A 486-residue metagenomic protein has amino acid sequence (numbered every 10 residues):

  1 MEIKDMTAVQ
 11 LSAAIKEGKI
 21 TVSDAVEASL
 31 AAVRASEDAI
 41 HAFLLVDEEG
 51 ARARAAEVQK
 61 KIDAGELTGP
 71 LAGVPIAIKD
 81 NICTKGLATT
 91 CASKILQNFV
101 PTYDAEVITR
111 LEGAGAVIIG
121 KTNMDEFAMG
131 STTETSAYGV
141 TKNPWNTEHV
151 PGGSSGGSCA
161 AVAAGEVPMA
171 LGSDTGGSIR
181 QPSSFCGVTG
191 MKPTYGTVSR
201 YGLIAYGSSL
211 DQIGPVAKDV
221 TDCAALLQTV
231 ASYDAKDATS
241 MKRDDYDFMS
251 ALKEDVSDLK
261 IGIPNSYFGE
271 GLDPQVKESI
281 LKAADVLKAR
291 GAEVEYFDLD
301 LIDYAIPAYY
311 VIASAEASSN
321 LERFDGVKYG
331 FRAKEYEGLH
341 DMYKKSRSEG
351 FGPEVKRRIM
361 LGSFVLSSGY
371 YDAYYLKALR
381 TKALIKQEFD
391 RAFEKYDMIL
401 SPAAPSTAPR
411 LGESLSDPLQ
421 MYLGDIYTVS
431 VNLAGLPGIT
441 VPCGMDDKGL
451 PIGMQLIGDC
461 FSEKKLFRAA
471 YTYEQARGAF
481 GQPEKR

Functional and structural regions predicted by a protein language model:
M1-R52, A289-G291, Q482-R486: An N-terminal boundary/leader segment
A13, G269, L301-I302, D325-L433 (+1 more regions): Serine-dependent amide/ester hydrolase catalytic core
A25-S29, A308-Y309, V355-S363: Short alpha-helical scaffolding segments that buttress acidic/His motifs in well-ordered protein cores
S29, A51, K79, L111 (+6 more regions): Conserved hydrophobic/aromatic pocket- or pore-lining residues that grip, position, or stack substrates in active sites
A31, A35, G113, A164-M169 (+5 more regions): Structural helix-boundary/capping segments
L71-C91, S250-G262, A315-K386, P437-G453: Short helix-loop capping/hinge segments that flank enzyme active sites or metal/cofactor-binding pockets
L71-I213, S266, A315, S401-L419: Short glycine/serine-rich loop/turn segments
